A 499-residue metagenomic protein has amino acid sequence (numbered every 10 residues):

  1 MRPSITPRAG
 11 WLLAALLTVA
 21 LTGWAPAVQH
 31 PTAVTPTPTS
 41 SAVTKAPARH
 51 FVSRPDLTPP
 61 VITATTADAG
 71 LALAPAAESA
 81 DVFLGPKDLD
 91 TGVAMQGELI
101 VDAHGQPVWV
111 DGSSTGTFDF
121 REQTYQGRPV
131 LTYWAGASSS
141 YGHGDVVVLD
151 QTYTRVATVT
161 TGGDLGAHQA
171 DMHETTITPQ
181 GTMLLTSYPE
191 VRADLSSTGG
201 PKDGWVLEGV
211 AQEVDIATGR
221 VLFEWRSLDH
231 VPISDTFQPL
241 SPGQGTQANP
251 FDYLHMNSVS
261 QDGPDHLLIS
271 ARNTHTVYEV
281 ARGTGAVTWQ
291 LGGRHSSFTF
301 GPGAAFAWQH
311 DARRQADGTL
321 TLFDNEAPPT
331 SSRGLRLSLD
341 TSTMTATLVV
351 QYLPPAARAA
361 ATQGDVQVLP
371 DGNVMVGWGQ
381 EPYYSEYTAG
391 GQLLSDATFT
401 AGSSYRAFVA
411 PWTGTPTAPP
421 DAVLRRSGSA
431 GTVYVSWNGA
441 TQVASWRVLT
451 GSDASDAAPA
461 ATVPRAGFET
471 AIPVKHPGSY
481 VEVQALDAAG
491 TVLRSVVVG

Functional and structural regions predicted by a protein language model:
M1-P3, T37-P38: Intrinsic disorder/low-complexity segments
R2-Q29: Secretory targeting and sorting signals
H30, V34-G499: Histidine-/acidic-rich catalytic cores in large beta-rich domains
